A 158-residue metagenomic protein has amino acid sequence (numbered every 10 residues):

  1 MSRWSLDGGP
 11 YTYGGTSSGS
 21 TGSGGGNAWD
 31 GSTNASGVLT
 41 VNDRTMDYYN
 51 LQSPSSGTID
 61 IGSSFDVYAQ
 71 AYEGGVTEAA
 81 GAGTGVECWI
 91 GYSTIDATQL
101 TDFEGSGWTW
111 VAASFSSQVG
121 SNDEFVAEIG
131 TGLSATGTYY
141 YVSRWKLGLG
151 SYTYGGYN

Functional and structural regions predicted by a protein language model:
S2, A69, S143-W145: Hydrophobic/tyrosine-rich beta-strand signature of extracellular beta-sandwich/beta-rich modules, prominently
G8-G14, G91-L133, S151-N158: Aromatic-rich carbohydrate-binding modules that target alpha-glucans
P10-R44, Y152-N158: Short beta-strand elements
G37-S64, G74: Short, compositionally biased P/S/T/A/G/V-rich stretches that sit at domain boundaries
I61, A135-T136: Surface-exposed loops/turns
A69-G81: Short amphipathic, basic-aromatic surface patches that mediate peripheral association with negatively charged
A80-C88: Short coil-to-beta strand junction motifs in C2/discoidin
G137-Y141: Exposed beta-strand face motif in extracellular beta-rich ectodomains
